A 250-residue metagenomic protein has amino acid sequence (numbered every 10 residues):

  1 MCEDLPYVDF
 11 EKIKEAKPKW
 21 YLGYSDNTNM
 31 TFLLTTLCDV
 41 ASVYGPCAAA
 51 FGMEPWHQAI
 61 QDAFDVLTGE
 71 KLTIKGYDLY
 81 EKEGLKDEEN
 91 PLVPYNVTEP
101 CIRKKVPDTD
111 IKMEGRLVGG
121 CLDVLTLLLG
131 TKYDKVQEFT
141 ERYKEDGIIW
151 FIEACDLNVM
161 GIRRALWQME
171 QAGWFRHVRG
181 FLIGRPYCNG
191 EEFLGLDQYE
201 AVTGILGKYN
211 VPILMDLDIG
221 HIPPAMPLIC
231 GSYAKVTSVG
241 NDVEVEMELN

Functional and structural regions predicted by a protein language model:
M1-V8: Long, hydrophobic/aromatic-enriched structural stretches that serve as scaffold segments
V8-L34, A41-A48, P212: Short, acidic/small-residue loops that bind anionic groups at enzyme active sites
L22, I149-F151, L182: Structural motif
S25, N29, Q58, R116-V124 (+3 more regions): Conserved active-site and cofactor/substrate-binding residues in soluble primary-metabolism enzymes
N27-T28, T35-A50, A59, A225-V239: Cofactor- and metal-binding active-site motifs of prokaryotic enzymes that mediate redox/radical or nucleophilic
A41-D123: Conserved anion/nucleotide-ligand pocket segment
R116-I162: Oxyanion-binding "anion nests"
V159-N250: C-terminal active-site/capping subdomain that shapes the small-molecule cofactor and substrate pocket of enzyme
